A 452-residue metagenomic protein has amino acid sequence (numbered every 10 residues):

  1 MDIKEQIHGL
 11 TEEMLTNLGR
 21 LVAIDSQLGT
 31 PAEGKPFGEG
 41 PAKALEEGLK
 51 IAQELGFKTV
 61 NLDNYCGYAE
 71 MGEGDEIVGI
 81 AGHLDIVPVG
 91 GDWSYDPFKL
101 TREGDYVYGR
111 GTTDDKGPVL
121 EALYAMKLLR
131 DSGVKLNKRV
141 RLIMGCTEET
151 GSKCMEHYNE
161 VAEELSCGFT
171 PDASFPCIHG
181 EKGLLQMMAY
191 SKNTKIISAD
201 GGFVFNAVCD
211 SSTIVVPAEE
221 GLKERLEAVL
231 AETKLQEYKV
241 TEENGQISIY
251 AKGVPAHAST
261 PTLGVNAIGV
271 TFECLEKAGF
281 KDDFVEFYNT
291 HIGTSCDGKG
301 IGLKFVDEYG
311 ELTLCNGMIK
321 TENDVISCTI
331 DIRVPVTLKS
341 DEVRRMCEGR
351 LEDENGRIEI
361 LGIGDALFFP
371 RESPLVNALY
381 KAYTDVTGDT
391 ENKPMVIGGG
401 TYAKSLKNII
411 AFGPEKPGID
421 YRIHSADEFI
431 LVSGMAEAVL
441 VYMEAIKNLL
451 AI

Functional and structural regions predicted by a protein language model:
D2-R110, V134-L136, A251: Acidic/His- and Gly-rich active-site-bordering loop/insert found across diverse amide/peptide-bond hydrolases
G48, V119-L129, Y158, T271-L275 (+2 more regions): Buried hydrophobic packing segments
E54, I77-M144, T150, V161-L165 (+2 more regions): Active-site metal-coordination/substrate-binding segment of hydrolases, especially metallo-dependent peptidases
D85, L230-Y238, A278-G279, G349-N355 (+1 more regions): A common structural junction motif
V87-R102, L184-L185, A189-S191, T241-G253 (+2 more regions): Acidic-glycine-rich active-site phosphate/pyrophosphate-binding loop
E103-D105, A125-R141, R225, A278-V285 (+2 more regions): Phosphate-handling active-site elements
E149, M155-P335: Midchain, well-structured core segments that form catalytic/ion-binding scaffolds
P255-N323, T329, R333-R345, R357-I452: An extended, acidic, His-containing surface patch that forms the Zn2+-binding/catalytic region of metallohydrolases
